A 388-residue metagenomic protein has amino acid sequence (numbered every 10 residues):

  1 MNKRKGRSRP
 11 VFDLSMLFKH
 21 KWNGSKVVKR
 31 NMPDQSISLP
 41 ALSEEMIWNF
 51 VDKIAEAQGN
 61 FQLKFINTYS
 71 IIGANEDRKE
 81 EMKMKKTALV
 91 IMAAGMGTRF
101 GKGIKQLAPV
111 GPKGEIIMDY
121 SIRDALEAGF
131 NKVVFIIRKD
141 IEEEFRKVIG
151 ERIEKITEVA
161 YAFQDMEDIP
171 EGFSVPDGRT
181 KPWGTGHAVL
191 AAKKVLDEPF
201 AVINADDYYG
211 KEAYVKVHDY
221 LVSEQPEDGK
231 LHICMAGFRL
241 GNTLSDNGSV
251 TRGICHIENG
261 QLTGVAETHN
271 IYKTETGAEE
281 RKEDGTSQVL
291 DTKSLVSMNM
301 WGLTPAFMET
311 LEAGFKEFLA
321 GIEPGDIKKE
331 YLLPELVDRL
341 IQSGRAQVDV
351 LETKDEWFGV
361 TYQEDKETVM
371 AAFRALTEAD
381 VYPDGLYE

Functional and structural regions predicted by a protein language model:
R4-L17, N23, N31-D34, L39-A41 (+2 more regions): Positively charged N-terminal leader segments that act as targeting/secretion signals
N49-K53, N60, K64-A74, R78-E80: Short, positively charged and aromatic/hydrophobic N-terminal segments
I72-I91, E115-V202, Y209-G210, Y214 (+1 more regions): Conserved N-terminal catalytic core of the sugar/cofactor nucleotidyltransferase
K85-P112, A128: Glycine-rich N-terminal loop/short-helix segment of MobA-like nucleotidyltransferase
E171-P182, G248-G253, E364-T368: Short, surface-exposed amphipathic charged segments that create phosphate/polyanion-binding patches used for binding
K211-W301, P305: Conserved core of the sugar-phosphate nucleotidyltransferase
E312-R345: A C-terminal functional module that forms or caps the active site or interfaces directly with catalytic machinery
